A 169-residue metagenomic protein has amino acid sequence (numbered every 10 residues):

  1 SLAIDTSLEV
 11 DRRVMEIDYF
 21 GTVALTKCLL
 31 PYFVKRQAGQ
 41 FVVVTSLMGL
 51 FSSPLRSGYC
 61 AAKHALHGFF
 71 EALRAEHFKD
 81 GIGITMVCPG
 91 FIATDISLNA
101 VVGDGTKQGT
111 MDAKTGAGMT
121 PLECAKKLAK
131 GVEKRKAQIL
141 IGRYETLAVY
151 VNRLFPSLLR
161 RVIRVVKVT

Functional and structural regions predicted by a protein language model:
L2-A3, V10-R12: Substrate-binding pocket helix/loop in short-chain dehydrogenase/reductase
I4, F51-G58: Active-site loop immediately N-terminal to the catalytic Tyr-X3-Lys motif of short-chain dehydrogenase/reductase
T26, A62: Active-site helix of classical SDR
C28-Q37: A short helix-coil junction within the Rossmann-fold of NAD(P)-dependent oxidoreductases
S46: Residue(s) in the substrate-gating loop at a strand-loop-helix junction that position the organic substrate next
F51, A72-G83: Active-site-adjacent segment of SDR/Rossmann-fold oxidoreductases
K79-R143: SDR active-site lid
